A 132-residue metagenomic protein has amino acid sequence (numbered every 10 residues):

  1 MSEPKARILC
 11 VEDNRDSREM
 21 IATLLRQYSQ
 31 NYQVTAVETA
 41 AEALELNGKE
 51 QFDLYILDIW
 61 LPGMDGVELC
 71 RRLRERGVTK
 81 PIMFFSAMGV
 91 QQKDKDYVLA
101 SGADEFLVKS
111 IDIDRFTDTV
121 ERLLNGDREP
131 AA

Functional and structural regions predicted by a protein language model:
R15-T35: Two-component/phosphorelay signaling modules centered on CheY-like receiver
A36-L54: Acidic, metal-coordinating helix/loop segments flanking the phosphotransfer/catalytic sites of two-component signaling
T39, D65-E68: Acidic catalytic/metal-coordinating carboxylates
D58: Active-site residues of response regulator receiver
V67-V78: Short amphipathic alpha-helix used as the core "switch/output" element in two-component signaling
E68, G89-E105, D118: Alpha4 helix (beta4-alpha4-beta5 surface) of REC/receiver domains from two-component response regulators
F85-S86: Hydrophobic/aromatic residues positioned on beta-strands within the core alpha/beta folds
I111-V120: C-terminal output helix
